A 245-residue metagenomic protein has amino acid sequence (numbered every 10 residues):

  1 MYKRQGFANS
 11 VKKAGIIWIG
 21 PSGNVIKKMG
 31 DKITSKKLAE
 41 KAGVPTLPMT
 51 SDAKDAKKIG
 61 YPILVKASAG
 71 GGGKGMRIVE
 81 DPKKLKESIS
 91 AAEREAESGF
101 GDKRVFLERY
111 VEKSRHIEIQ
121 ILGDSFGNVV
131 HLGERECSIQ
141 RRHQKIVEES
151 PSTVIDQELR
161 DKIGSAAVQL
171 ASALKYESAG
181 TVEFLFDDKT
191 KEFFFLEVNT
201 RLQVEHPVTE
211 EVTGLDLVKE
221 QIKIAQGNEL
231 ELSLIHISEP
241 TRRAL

Functional and structural regions predicted by a protein language model:
M1-Y2, I235-L245: Single conserved hydrophobic/aromatic residue that forms the stacking wall/gate of nucleotide- or nucleobase-binding
K3-V182, F186-H206, V212: N-terminal beta-alpha lobe that positions the nucleotide/phosphoryl donor in ATP/NTP-coupled carboxylate activation
G15-I16, A42-T46, Q226-E229, S233-L234 (+1 more regions): Preference for protein termini
E205, I224-G227: Conserved, well-folded catalytic cores of nucleic-acid-processing and energy-transducing macromolecular machines
L217: Catalytic-loop motifs flanking and including active-site residues across diverse enzymes
